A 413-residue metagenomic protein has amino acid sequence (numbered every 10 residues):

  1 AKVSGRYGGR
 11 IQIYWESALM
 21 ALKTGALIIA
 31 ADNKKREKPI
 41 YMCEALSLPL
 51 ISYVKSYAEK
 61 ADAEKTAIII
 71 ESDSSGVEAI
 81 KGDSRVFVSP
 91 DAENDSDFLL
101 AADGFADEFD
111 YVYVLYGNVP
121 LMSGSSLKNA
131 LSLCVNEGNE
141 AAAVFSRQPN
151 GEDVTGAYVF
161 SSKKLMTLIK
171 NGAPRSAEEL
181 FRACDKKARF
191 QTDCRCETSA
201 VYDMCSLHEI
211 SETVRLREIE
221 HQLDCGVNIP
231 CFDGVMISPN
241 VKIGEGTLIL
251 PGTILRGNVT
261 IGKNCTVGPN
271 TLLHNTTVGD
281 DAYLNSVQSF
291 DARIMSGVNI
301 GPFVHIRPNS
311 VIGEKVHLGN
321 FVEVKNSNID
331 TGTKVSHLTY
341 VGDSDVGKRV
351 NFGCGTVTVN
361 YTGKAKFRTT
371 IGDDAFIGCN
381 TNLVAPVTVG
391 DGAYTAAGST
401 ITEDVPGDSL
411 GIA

Functional and structural regions predicted by a protein language model:
K2, R6-L19: Short, Lys/Arg-enriched N-terminal segments with co-localized hydrophobic residues within the first ~10-30 amino acids
E16, Y283-A413: Glycine-rich hexapeptide-repeat left-handed beta-helix
A21-V77, S84-R85: N-terminal glycine-rich phosphate-binding loop and ensuing alpha1 helix
A26-I28, A67-I68, Y113-V114, A143 (+1 more regions): Structural beta-sheet core signal
V77-T155, V159-K164: Conserved beta-loop-beta/alpha segment of the NTase-like Rossmann-fold superfamily that binds/positions NTPs
S125-K128, R147-E220: Catalytic-core segments of class I nucleotidyltransferases/pyrophosphorylases that form NMP-activated intermediates
S211-S238: Long, charged amphipathic helices and adjacent flexible linkers at domain junctions
K242-V311: Acidic, glycine-rich loop-and-beta core segments that form the ion-binding/anion-interacting portion of active sites
